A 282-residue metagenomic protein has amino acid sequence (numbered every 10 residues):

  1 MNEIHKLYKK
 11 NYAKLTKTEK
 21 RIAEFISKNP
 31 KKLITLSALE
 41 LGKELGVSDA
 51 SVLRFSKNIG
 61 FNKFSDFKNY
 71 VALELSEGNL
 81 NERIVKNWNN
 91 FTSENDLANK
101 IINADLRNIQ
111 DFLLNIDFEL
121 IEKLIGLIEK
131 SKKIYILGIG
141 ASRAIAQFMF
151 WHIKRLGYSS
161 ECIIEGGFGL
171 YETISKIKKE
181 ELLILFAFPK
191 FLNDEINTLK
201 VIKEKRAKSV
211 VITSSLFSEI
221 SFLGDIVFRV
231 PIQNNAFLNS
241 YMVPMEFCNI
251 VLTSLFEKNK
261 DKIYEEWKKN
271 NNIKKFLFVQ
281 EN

Functional and structural regions predicted by a protein language model:
M1-Y12: N-terminal intrinsically disordered/low-complexity leader segments
E3-H5, K17, R21, K31-T35 (+3 more regions): HTH-adjacent hinge/linker in prokaryotic transcriptional regulators
E119-S131: Glycine-rich phosphate/diphosphate-binding loops that line cofactor/substrate pockets in enzymes
E129-E246, I250-N259: Glycine-rich phosphate-binding loops that contact phosphosugars or nucleotide phosphates
D261-N282: A short, charged, Gly/Pro-tolerant segment at domain boundaries
